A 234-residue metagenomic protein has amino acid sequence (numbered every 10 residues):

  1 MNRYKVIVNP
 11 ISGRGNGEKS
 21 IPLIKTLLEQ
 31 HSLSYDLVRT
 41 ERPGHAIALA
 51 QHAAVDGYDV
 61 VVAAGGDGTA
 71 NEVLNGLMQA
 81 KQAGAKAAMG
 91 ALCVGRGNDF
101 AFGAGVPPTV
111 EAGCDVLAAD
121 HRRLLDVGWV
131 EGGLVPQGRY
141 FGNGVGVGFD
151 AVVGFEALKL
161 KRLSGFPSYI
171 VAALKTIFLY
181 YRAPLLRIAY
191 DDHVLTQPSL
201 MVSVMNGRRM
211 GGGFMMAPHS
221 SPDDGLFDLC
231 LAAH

Functional and structural regions predicted by a protein language model:
M1-V61, E111: ATP/NTP phosphate-donor binding region
P10, A64-G66, L92-V94: Glycine-rich beta-strand-to-loop/alpha-helix junction loops that act as flexible
E18-S20, L74-L77, F102-A104, M215-M216: Short amphipathic alpha-helical segments
Q30-H31, V55, M78-L200: Catalytic core of DAGKc-family lipid kinases
A46, G68-V73, D99, L125: Short glycine/serine/threonine-rich phosphate/pyrophosphate-binding segments that cradle anionic phosphate groups
D59-G76: Conserved beta-strand-loop-alpha-helix hinge of the TIR/SEFIR fold
Y181-P184, A189-V194, P198-H234: Internal anion-binding site segments
